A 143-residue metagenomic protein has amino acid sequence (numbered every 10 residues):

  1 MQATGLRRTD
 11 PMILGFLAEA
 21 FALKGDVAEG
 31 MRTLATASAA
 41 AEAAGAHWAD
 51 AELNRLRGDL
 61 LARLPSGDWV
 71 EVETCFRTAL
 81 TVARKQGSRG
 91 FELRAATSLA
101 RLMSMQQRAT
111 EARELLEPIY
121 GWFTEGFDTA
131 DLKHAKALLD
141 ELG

Functional and structural regions predicted by a protein language model:
M1-G143: Helix-coil-helix junctions within alpha-helical repeat/solenoid scaffolds
